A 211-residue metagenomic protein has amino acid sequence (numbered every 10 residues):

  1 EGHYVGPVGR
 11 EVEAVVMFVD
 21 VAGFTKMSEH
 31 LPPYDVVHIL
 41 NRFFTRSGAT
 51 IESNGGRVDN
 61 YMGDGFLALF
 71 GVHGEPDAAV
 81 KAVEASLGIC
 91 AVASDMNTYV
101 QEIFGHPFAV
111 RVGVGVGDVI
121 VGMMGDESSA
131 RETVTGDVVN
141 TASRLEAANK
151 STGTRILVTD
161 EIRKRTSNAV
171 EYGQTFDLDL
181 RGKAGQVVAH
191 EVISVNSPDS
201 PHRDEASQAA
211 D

Functional and structural regions predicted by a protein language model:
E1-G2, S94-M96: Short gly/ser/thr-rich secondary-structure transition/capping motifs
E1-G9, P198-D204: Short, flexible cytosolic linker that couples an ABC transmembrane/permease module to its adjacent nucleotide-binding
Y4-A85, S129-E132, K150: Catalytic NTP-binding/metal-coordinating core of nucleotidyl cyclase/transferase enzymes
V19, T50-K81, D95-D137, S167 (+2 more regions): Catalytic core of nucleotidyl cyclases, primarily class III adenylyl/guanylyl cyclases
I89: Serine endopeptidase catalytic core focused on the charge-relay Asp
V119, A148-A210: Cytosolic regulatory/linker segments at or just downstream of nucleotide-handling modules in signal-transduction
N140: Key residue(s) within conserved catalytic/signature motifs
